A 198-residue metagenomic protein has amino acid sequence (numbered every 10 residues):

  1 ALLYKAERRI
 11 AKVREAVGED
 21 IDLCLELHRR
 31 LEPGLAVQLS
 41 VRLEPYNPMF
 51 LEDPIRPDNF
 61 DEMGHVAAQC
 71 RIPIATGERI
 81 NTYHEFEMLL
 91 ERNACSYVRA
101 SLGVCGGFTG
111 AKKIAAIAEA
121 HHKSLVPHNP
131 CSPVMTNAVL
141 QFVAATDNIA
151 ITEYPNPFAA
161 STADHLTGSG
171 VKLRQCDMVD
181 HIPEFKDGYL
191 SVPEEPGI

Functional and structural regions predicted by a protein language model:
A1-Q69: Metal-dependent enolase-superfamily TIM-barrel catalytic cores that perform enediolate-based chemistry
L2-K5, I55, G106, C131 (+1 more regions): Catalytic cores of large soluble enzymes that bind and process phosphate-bearing ligands
V41, N47-F50, D58-S191: Shared catalytic-loop signature of beta/alpha-barrel
L190, E194-I198: Extended hydrophobic packing segments that form well-structured cores
